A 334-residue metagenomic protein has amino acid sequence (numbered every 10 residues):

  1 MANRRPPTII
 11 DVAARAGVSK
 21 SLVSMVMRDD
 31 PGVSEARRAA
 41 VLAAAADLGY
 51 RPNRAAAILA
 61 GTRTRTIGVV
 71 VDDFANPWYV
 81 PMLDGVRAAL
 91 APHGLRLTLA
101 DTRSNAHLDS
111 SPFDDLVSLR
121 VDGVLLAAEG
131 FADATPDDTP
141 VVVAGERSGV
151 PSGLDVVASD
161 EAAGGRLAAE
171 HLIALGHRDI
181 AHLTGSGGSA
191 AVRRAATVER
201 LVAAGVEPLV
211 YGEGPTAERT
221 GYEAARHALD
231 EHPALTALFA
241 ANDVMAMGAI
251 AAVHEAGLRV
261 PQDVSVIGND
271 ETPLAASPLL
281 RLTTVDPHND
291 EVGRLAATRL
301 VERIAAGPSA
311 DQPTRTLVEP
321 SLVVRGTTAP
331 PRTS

Functional and structural regions predicted by a protein language model:
M1-P7, T66-E170, A174: Alpha-helical recognition/docking segments in bacterial nutrient-uptake and carbohydrate-utilization systems
M1-T64, R332: N-terminal helix-turn-helix DNA-binding module of bacterial transcription factors
V12-A13, A45, G187, V264 (+1 more regions): Append "Primarily bacterial transcriptional regulators
K20-M25, L59-F74, H171, D179-G185: Short beta-strand segments enriched in small/hydrophobic residues
L48, S118-R120, H171, L175-G176 (+1 more regions): Glycine-rich phosphate-binding loop signature in dinucleotide/nucleotide-binding domains
R54, D72-P81, L99-L108, V156-L167 (+5 more regions): Hinge/beta->alpha junction and helix N-cap segments in small-molecule ligand-binding domains
F113-A128, D179-T184, Y211-G212, H232-N242 (+1 more regions): Periplasmic-binding protein-like
L209, E231-S334: Flexible loop/turn connectors
